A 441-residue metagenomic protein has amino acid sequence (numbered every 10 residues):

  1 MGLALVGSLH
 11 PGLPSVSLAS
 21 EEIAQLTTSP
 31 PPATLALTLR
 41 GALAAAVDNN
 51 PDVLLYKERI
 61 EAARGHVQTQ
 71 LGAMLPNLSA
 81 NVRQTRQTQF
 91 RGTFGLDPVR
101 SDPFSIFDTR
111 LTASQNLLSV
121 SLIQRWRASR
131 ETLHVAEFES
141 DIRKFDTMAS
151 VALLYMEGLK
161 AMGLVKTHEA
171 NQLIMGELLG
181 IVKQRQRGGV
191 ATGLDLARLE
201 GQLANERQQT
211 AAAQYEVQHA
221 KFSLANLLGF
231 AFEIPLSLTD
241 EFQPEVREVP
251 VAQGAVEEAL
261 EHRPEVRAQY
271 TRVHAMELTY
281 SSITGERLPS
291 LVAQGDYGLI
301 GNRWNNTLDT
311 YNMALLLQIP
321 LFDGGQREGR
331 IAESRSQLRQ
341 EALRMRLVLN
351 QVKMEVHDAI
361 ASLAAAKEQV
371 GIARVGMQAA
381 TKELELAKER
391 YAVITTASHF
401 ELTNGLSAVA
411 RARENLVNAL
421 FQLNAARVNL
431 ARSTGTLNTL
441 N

Functional and structural regions predicted by a protein language model:
M1-P11: Sec-dependent N-terminal signal peptides
L9-E21, Q25-L26, P31, T88 (+2 more regions): Acidic, low-complexity, intrinsically disordered peripheral segments
L13-R83, Q89, F232, L238-V273 (+5 more regions): Bacterial Sec-pathway N-terminal export signals of envelope proteins
L35-T38, N77-R143, H262, R267-V348 (+2 more regions): Small/polar-residue-enriched beta-strand and adjacent coil segments characteristic of outer-membrane beta-barrel
L55-Q70, R143, T147-H168, E177-L179 (+6 more regions): Amphipathic alpha-helical coiled-coil segments
A73-L75, T147, T192, R287: Short, glycine-/polar-rich solvent-exposed loops and beta-turns at beta-strand/coil boundaries
I106-D108, L153, R198, N205 (+2 more regions): Transmembrane beta-barrel architecture of outer-membrane proteins
K144-E258, A359-S362, A366: Periplasmic alpha-helical coiled-coil/stalk elements that build and connect Gram-negative outer-membrane
